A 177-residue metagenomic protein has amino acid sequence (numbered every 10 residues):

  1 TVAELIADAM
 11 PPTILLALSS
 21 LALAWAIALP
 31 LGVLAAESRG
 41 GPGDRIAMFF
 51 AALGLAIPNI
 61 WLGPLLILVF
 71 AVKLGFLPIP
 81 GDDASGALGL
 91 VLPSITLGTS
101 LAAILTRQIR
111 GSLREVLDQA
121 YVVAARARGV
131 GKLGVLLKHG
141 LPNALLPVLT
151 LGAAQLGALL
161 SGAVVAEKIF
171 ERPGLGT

Functional and structural regions predicted by a protein language model:
T1, G41, W61: Short alpha-helical
T1-D8: Membrane-helix entry/capping segments
E4, L34, P42-A56: N-terminal signal-anchor/first transmembrane alpha helix
M10-G43, D83-T177: Alpha-helical transmembrane segments of integral membrane proteins, especially multi-pass inner/plasma-membrane
S19, L23, M48-A103: Generic hydrophobic transmembrane alpha-helix motif, especially the helices
